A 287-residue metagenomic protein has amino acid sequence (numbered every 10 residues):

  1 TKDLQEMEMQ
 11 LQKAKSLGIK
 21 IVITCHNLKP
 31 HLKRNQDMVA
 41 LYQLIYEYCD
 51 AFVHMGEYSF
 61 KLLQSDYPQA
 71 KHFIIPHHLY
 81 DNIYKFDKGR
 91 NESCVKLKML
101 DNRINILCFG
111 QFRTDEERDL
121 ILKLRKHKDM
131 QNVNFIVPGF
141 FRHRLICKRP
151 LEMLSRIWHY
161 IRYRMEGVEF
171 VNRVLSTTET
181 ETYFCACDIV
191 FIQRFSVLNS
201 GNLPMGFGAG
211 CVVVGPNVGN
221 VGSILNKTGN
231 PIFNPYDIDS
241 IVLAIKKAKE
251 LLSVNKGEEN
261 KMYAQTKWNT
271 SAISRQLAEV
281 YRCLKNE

Functional and structural regions predicted by a protein language model:
R34, Q64, L79-K96, N102 (+2 more regions): Acidic anion/phosphate-binding donor-loop and adjacent secondary structure in glycosyltransferase catalytic cores
D50-Q64, P68-F86: Donor nucleotide-sugar binding/catalytic pocket of nucleotide-sugar-dependent glycosyltransferases
K98-E116, F135-P138: Conserved donor-binding/catalytic core segment of Leloir-type glycosyltransferases
G139, K148-E181: Nucleotide-activated donor-binding/catalytic signature segment of Leloir-type glycosyltransferases, i.e., the conserved
M205, V218-I232: Short acidic/histidine- and often glycine-rich active-site loop of Leloir-type glycosyltransferases that engages
V212-G215: Short hydrophobic beta-strand element within catalytic cores of glycosyltransferases and related nucleotide-activated
K227-D239, K246-S253: Conserved acidic donor-binding segment of nucleotide-sugar-dependent glycosyltransferases
L252-C283: A charged, aromatic-enriched C-terminal amphipathic alpha-helix characteristic of glycosyltransferases across folds
